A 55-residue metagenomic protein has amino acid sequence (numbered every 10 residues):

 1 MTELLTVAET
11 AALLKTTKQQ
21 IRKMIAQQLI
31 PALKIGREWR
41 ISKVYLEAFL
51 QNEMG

Functional and structural regions predicted by a protein language model:
M1-Q20: Polyanion-binding surface elements
T2-L4, L33, E38, E53: A short, glycine- and basic residue-enriched loop/turn that sits immediately adjacent to a domain's principal
K15-R40: Major-groove DNA-recognition helix of helix-turn-helix-type DNA-binding domains
L46-G55: A short, Lys/Arg-enriched interface patch at domain edges and termini
